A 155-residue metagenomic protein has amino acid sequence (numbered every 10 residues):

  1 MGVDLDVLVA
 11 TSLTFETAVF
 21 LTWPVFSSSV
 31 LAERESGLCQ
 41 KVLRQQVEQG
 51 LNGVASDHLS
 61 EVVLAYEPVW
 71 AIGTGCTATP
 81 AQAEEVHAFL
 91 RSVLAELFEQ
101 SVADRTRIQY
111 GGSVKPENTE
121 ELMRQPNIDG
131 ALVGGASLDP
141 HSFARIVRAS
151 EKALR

Functional and structural regions predicted by a protein language model:
M1-W23: N-terminal low-complexity segments that are often proline-rich with Ser/Thr-Pro
F15-A78, Q82, V86: Conserved anion-binding
E67, L122, G134: Conserved, mostly hydrophobic/aromatic
V86-E96: Alpha-helix-loop-beta-strand connector modules within alpha/beta enzyme cores
S101-Q109: Short beta-strand/loop segments at the ligand-binding rim of alpha/beta enzyme cores
Y110-P116, G135-S137: Glycine-rich beta-to-alpha transition loops that act as phosphate-gripper elements at the mouths of alpha/beta enzyme
V114-N127: Catalytic cores of alpha/beta
S137-R155: C-terminal helical cap(s) of enzyme catalytic domains, especially alpha/beta-barrels
